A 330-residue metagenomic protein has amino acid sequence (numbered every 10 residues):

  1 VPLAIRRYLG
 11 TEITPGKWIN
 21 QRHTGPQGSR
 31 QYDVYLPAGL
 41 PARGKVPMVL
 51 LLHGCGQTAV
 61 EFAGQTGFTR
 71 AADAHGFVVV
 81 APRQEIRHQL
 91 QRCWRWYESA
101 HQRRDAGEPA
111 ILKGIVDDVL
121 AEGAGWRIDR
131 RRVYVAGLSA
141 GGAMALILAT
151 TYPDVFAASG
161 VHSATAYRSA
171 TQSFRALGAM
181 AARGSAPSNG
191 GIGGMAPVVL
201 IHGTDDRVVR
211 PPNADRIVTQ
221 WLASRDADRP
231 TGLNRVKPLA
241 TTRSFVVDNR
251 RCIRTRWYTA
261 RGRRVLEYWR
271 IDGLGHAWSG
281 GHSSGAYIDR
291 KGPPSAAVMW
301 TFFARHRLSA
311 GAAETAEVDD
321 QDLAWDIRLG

Functional and structural regions predicted by a protein language model:
V1-M48, V60-T66, A74, V78 (+8 more regions): A domain-start/cap signature at the N-terminus of enzymes
A38-G44, W94-A140, T150-F156: Gly/Ser-rich "nucleophile elbow"/oxyanion-hole loop immediately N-terminal to the catalytic nucleophile in hydrolases
V46, G54-T58, L274: Active-site glycine-rich loops that stabilize anionic/oxyanionic intermediates across multiple enzyme folds
H53, G137-S139, G203: Conserved alpha/beta-hydrolase "nucleophile elbow" surrounding the catalytic nucleophile
Q57-D118, R250, R254, L266-W269: Active-site machinery of serine-nucleophile hydrolases
V135-G137, H162, I201: Short beta-strand immediately N-terminal to the catalytic nucleophile in serine-hydrolase-like folds
V155-A166: A conserved short beta-strand
L200-H202, D206: Short beta-strand/loop motif that positions the catalytic acidic residue of the alpha/beta-hydrolase fold
